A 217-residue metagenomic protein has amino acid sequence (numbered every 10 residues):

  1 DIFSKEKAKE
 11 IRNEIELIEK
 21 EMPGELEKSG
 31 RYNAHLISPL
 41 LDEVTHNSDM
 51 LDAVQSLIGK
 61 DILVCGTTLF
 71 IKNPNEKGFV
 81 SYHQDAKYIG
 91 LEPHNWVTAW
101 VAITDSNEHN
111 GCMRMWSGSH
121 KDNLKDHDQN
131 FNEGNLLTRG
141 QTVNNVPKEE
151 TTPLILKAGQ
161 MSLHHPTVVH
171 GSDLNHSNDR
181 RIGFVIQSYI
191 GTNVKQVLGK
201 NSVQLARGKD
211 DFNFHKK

Functional and structural regions predicted by a protein language model:
D1, L63-G66, C112-M115, L163 (+1 more regions): A structural signal for short, well-ordered beta-strand segments and their strand-loop junctions that often border
D1-L91, D128, G199-F212, K216: Non-heme Fe(II)-dependent double-stranded beta-helix
F3-K5, F70-K72, K87, S106 (+3 more regions): Short, solvent-exposed loop/turn segments at secondary-structure junctions
L17-E21, M161-L163, T167-K217: Non-heme Fe(II)/2-oxoglutarate
I37, C65, N95, H109-G111 (+2 more regions): Residues that flank catalytic or metal-binding motifs in active/ligand-binding sites
H83, G90-E108, I155-A158, L163 (+1 more regions): Short, conserved beta-strand element in jelly-roll/cupin
L91-N95, N145-V146, N178-R180: A generic structural micro-feature
E108-V169, D173: Double-stranded beta-helix
